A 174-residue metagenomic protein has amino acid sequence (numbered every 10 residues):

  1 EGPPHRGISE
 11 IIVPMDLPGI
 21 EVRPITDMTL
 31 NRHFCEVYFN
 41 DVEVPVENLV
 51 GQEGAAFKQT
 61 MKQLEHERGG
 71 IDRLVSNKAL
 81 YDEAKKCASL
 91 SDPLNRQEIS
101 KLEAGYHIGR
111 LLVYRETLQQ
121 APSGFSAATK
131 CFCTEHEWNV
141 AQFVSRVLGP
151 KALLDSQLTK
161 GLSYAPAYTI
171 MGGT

Functional and structural regions predicted by a protein language model:
E1-E83: FAD-binding core of flavoproteins
E65-T174: Alpha-helical interface subdomain recognition
